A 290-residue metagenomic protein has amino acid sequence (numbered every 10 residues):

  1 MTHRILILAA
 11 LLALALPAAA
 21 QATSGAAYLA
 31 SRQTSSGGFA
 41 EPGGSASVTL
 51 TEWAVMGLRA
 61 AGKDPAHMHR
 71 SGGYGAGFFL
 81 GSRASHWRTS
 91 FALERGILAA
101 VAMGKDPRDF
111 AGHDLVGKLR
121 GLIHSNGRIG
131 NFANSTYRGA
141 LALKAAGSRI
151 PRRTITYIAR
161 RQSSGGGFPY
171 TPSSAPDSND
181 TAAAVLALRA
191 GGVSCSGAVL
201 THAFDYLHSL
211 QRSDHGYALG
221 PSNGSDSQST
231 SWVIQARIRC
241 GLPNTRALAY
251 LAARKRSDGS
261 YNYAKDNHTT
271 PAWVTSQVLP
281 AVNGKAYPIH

Functional and structural regions predicted by a protein language model:
M1-I7: Bacterial N-terminal signal peptides that target proteins for export
L8-P17: Bacterial N-terminal signal peptides
A18-A22: Boundary at the C-terminal end of the N-terminal hydrophobic targeting segment
T23, G38-H67, A84-F110, S125-R153 (+4 more regions): An alpha-helical repeat/solenoid feature that recognizes helix-turn-helix modules
L29, G75, F79-L80, L119 (+4 more regions): Buried hydrophobic core positions in alpha-solenoid tandem helical repeats
M68-G73, G77, F110-R120, R152: Alpha-helical repeat scaffolds
